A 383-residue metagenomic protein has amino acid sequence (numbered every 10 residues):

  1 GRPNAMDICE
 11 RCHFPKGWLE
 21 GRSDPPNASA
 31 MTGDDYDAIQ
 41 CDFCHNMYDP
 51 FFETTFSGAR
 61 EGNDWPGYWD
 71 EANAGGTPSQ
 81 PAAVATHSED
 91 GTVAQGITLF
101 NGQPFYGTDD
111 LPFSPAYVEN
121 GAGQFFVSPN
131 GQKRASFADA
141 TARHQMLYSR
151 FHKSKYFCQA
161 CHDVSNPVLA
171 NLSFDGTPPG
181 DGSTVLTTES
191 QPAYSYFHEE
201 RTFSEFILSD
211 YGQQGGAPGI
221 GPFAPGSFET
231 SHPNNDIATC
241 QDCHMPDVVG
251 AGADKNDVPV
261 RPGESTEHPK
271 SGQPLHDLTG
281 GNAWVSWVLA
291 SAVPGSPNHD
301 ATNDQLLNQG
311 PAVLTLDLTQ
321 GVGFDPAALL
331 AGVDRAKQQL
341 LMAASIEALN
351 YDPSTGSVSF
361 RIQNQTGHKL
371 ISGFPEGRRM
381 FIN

Functional and structural regions predicted by a protein language model:
G1, D24-N383: Primarily the internal scaffold of c-type cytochrome electron-transfer domains, especially repeated/multiheme c-type
G1-P26: Long, well-ordered hydrophobic secondary-structure segments characteristic of membrane-embedded and membrane-proximal
